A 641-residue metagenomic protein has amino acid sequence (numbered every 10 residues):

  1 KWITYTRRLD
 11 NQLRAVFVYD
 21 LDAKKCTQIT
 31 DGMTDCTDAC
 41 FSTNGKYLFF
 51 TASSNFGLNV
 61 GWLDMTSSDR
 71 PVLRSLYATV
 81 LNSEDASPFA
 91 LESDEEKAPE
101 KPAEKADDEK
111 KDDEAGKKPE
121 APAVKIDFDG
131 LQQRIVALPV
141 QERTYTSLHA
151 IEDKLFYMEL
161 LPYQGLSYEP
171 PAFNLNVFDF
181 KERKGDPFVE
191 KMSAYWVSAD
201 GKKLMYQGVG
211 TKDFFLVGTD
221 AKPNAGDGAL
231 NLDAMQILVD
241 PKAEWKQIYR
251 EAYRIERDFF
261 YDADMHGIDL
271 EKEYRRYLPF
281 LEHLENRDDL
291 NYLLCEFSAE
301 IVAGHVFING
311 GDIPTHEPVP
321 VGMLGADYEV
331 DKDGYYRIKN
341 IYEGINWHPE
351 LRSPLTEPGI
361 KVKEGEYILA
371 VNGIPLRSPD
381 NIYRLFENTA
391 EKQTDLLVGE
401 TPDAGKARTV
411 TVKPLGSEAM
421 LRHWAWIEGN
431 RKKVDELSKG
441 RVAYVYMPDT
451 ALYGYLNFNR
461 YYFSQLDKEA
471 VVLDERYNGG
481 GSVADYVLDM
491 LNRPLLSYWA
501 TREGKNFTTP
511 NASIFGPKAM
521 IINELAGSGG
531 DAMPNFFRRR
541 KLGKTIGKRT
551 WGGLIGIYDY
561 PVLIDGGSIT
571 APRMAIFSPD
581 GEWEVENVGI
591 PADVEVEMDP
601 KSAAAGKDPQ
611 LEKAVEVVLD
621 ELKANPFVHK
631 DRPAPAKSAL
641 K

Functional and structural regions predicted by a protein language model:
I3, I29, G45-F49, L155-Y157 (+1 more regions): Hydrophobic beta-strand positions that form the internal "hydrophobic ladder" of WD40/Gbeta-like beta-propeller blades
T4-F17, A23, T30-T37, T51-A115 (+3 more regions): A flexible loop/linker signature enriched in serine peptidases of the S9 family
D20-K24, N82, F180-K181, T219-K222: Short loop/turn segments that connect beta-strands within beta-propeller blades
T43-N44, A150-E152, A199-D200: Residue-level detector of Asp-centered blade-edge/turn motifs that repeat once per structural unit in beta-propeller
P122-Q141: A short helix->beta-strand "capping" segment at the edge of beta-propeller domains
F259, H348-L355, L369, I374-G567 (+2 more regions): Cleft-lining beta-strand/loop regions that shape enzyme active-site pockets
E282-R337, G405-N430, V615-K641: Extended, small/polar residue-biased N-terminal targeting/export presequences and adjacent propeptide/linker tracts
V319-S378, G527, M574-A575: PDZ/PDZ-like domain segments forming the peptide/carboxylate-binding groove, activating on the N-terminal beta-strands
